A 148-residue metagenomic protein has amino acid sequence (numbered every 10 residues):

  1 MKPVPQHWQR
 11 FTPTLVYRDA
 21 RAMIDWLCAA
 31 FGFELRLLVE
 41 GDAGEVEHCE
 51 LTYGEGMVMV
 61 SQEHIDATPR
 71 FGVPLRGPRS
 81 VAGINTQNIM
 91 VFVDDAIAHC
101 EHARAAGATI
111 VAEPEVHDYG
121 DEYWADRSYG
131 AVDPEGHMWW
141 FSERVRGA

Functional and structural regions predicted by a protein language model:
M1-T14, I24-D25, F31-V132, S142-A148: Vicinal oxygen chelate
V16-D19: Short, surface-exposed ligand-recognition loops at beta-strand->loop->(often short) alpha-helix junctions that present
